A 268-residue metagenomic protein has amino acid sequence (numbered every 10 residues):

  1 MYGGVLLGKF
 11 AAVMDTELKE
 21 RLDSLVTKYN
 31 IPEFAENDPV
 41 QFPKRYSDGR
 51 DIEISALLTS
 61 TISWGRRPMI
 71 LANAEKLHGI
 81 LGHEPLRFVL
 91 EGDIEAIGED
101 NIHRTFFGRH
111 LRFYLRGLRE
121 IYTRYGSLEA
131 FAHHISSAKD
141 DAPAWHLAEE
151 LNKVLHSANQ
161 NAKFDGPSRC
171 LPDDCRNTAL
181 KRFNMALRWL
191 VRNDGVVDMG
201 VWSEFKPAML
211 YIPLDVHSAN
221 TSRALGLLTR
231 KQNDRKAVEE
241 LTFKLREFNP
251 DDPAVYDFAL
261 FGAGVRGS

Functional and structural regions predicted by a protein language model:
L6-S268: HhH-family (HhH-GPD) DNA N-glycosylase catalytic core used in base-excision repair
